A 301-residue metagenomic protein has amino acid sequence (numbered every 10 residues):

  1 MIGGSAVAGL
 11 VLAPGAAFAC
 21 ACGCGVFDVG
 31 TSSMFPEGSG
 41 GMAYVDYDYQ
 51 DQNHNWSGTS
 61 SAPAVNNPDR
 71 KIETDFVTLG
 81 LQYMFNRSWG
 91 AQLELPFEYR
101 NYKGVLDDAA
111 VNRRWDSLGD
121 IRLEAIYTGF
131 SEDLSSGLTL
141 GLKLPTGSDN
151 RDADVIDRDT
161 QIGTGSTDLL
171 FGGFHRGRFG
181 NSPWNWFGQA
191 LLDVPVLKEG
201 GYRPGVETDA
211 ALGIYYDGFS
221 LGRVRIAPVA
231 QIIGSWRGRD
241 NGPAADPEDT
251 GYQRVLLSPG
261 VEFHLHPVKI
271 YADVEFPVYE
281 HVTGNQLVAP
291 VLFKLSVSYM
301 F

Functional and structural regions predicted by a protein language model:
P14-P63: Outer-membrane beta-barrel biogenesis signature
T31-S33, V45-Y47, L79-Y83, L93 (+7 more regions): Residues on the lipid-exposed face of transmembrane beta-strands in outer-membrane beta-barrel proteins
S32-M34, N66-I72, V111-R114, T160-T164 (+3 more regions): Outer-membrane beta-barrel domain signature
E37-S39, E73-V77, W115-I121, L134 (+4 more regions): Residues that define the transmembrane beta-barrel architecture of outer-membrane proteins
G41, S88-L93, E132-S136, S182-W186 (+2 more regions): Repeated loop/turn-to-beta-strand initiation elements of outer-membrane beta-barrel proteins
A43-D51, L93-F97, L138-L144, G188-L192 (+3 more regions): Transmembrane beta-barrel strands of outer-membrane/channel proteins
W56-S60, A64-V65, G200-F301: Outer membrane beta-barrel transmembrane domains
Y99-G205, H264: Outer-membrane pore/translocation modules
